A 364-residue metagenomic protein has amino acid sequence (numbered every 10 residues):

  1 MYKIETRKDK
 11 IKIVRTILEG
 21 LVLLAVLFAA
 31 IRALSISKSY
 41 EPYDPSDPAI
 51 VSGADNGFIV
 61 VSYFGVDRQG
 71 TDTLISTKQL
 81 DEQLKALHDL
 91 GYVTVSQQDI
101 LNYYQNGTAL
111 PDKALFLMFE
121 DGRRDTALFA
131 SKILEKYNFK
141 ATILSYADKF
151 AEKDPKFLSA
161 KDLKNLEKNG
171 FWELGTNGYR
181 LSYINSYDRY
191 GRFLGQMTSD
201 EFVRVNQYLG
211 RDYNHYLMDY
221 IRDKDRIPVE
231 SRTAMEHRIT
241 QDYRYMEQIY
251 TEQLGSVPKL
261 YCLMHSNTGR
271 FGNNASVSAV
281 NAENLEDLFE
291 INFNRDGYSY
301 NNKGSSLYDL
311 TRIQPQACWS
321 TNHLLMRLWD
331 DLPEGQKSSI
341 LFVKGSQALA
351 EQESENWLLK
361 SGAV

Functional and structural regions predicted by a protein language model:
M1-V14: N-terminal Lys/Arg-rich, disordered targeting/topogenic segments
K3-E5, E19, F28-A114, D296-Y300 (+2 more regions): N-terminal pre-catalytic segment of deacetylase/amide-hydrolase enzymes
Y43-I50, I100-Y103, T126-A130, D154-E167 (+1 more regions): Alpha-helical scaffolding within the catalytic cores of extracellular/periplasmic polymer-degrading hydrolases
S52-N56, T108-P111, E135-K136, N165-N169 (+3 more regions): Extracellular/periplasmic catalytic domains that process cell-envelope and extracellular macromolecules
F64-D67, A114, E135-T268, L310: Metal-dependent polysaccharide deacetylase catalytic core of the NodB/CE4 family, i.e., the active-site-bearing domain
Q69-G70, Y103-Y104, D125-A127, F150-K153 (+3 more regions): Short catalytic/ligand-binding loop motif for oxyanion handling, primarily in non-cytosolic enzymes, centered on
D99-I100, D112, F116-F129, E135-Y137: Substrate-binding cleft of extracellular glycoside hydrolase catalytic domains
S145, E201-R204, Q253-A317: His/Asp/Glu-enriched short active-site or ligand-binding loop at hydrolase and phosphoryl-transfer sites
